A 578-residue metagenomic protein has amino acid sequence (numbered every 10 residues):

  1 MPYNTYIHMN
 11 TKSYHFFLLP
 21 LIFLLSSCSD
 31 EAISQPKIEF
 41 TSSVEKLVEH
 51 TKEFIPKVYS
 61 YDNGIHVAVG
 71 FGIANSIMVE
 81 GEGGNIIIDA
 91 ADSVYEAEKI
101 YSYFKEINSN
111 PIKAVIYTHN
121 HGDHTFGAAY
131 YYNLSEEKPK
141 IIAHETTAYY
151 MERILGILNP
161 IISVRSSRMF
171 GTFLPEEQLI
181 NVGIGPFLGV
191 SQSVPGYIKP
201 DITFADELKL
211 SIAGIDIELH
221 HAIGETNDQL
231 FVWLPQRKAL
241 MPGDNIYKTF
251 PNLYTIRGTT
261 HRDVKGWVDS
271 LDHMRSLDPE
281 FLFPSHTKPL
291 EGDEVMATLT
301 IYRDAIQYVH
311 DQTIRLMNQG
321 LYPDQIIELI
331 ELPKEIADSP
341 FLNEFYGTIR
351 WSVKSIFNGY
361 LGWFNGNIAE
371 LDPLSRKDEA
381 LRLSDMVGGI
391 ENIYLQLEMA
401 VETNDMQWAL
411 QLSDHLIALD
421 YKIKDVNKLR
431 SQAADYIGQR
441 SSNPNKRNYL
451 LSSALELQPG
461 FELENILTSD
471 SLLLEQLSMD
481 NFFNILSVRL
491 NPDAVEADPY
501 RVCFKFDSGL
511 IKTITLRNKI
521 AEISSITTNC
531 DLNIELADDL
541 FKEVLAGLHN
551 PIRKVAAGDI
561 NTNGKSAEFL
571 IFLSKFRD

Functional and structural regions predicted by a protein language model:
L24-S27: C-terminal motif of bacterial Sec signal peptides marking the signal peptidase cleavage site
A32-V48, N159-S166, T172-G185, G189-V190 (+2 more regions): Accessory terminal helices/loops
E53, G83-G84, Y95-A143, T203: Active-site metal-binding motif and surrounding structural segment of the metallo-beta-lactamase
I55-N108, F231-D244: Conserved beta-strand hairpin/beta-sheet module of binuclear metal-dependent hydrolase folds, prominently
G64, V79, D89, F104 (+9 more regions): Divalent metal-coordination and catalytic microenvironments
N85, D92-V94, I198, E207-I212 (+1 more regions): Metallo-beta-lactamase
E152-H221, G266-D278: Metallo-beta-lactamase
M399, D405-Q411, H415-A418, K422 (+1 more regions): Feature captures hydrophobic
